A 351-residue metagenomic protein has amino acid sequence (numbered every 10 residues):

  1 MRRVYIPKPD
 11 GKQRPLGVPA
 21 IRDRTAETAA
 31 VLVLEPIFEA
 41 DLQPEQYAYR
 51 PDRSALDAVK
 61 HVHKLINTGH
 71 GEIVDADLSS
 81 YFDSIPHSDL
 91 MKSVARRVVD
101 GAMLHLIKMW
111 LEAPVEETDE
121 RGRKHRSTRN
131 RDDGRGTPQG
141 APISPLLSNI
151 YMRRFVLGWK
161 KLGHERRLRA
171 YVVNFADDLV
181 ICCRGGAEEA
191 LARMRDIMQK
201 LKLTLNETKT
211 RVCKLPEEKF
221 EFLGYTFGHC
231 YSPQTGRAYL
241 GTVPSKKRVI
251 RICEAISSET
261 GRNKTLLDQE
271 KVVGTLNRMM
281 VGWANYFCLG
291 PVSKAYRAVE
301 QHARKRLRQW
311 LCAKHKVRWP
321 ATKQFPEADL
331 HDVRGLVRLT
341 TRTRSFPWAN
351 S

Functional and structural regions predicted by a protein language model:
M1-V4, P9, D41-R53, D57-L215 (+1 more regions): Conserved polymerase palm-domain catalytic core
R2, E116, Q269-N285: Core structural elements
P15-L16, A20, G241: Conserved phosphate-binding loops in nucleotide/dinucleotide-binding enzymes
A26-L34, L147-S148: Active/ligand-binding-proximal structured segments within catalytic/core domains that scaffold catalytic residues
K108-R121, L201-L267: A conserved non-catalytic segment of reverse transcriptases and RNA-directed RNA polymerases corresponding to the late
R131-T137, G241, S257-V272, W283-A295 (+1 more regions): Short, solvent-exposed helix-loop connector elements
V172-A176, T210-E218, L276, Y296-R304 (+1 more regions): A glycine-rich phosphate-binding loop feature that marks nucleotide/adenosyl-phosphate handling sites
R306, L311-S351: Extended C-terminal regions of large enzymes
